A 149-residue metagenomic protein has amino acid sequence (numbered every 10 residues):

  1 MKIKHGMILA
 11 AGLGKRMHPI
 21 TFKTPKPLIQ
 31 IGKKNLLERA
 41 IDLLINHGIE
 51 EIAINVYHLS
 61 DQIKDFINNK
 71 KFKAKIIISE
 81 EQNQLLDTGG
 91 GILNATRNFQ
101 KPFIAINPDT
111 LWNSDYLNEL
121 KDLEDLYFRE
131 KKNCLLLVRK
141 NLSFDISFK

Functional and structural regions predicted by a protein language model:
M1-I8, R16, Q30, K34-N113 (+1 more regions): Conserved N-terminal catalytic core of the sugar/cofactor nucleotidyltransferase
A11: The conserved beta1-alpha1 loop
G14-R16, E130: Glycine-rich "HGGG/HGxG" loop immediately N-terminal to the catalytic nucleophile of the alpha/beta-hydrolase
P19-F22: Conserved catalytic-core motifs of eukaryotic protein kinase domains, centered on the activation segment
N113-K149: Conserved core of the sugar-phosphate nucleotidyltransferase
